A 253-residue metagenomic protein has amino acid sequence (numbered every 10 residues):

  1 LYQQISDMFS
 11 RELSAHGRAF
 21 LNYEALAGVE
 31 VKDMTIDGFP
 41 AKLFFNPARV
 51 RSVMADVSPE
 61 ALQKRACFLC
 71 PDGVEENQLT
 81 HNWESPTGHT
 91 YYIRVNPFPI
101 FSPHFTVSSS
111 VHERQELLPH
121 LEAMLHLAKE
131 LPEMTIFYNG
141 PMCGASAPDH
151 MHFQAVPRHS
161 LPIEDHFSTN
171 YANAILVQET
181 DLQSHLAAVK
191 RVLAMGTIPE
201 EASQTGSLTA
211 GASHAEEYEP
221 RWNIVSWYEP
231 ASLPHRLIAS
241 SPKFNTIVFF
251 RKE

Functional and structural regions predicted by a protein language model:
L1-M124, M134-C143, R158-I175, L182-V192 (+2 more regions): Active-site microenvironments that recognize anionic phosphate/pyrophosphate groups
A147-D149: A short acidic (Asp/Glu
H152: Conserved, mostly hydrophobic/aromatic
T205-S207: Short linear segments in intrinsically disordered or otherwise low-structure-confidence regions
